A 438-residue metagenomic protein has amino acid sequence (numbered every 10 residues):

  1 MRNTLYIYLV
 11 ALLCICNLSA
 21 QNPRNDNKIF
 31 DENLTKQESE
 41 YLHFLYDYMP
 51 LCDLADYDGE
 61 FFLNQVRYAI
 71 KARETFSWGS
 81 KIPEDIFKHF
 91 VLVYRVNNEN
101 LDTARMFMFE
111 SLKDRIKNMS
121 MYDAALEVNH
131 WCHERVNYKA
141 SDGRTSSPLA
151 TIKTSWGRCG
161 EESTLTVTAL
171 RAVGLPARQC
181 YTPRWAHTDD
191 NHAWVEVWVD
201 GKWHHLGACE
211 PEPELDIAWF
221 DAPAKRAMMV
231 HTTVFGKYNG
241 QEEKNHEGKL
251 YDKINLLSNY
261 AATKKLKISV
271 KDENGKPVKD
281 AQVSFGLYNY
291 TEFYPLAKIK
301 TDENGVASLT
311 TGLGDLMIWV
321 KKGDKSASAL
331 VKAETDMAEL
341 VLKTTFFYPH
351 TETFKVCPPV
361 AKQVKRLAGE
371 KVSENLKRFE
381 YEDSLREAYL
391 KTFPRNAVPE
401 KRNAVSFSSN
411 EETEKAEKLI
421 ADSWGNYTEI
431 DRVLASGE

Functional and structural regions predicted by a protein language model:
M1-P23: Bacterial Sec-dependent N-terminal signal peptides
Y6-I7, N191, A262-K264: Residues at beta-strand starts and edge strands
C14-C16, C52, C132, C159 (+4 more regions): Generic recognition of cysteine residues
C16, N191, K279: Residue-level signal for beta-strand positions within conserved beta-sheet cores that form or flank
A20-A125, A172, V199-W203, A224-E438: N-terminal accessory/pre-domain segments preceding catalytic cores
E110-M119, A124-H130, K139-L149, T154-H246: Hydrophobic/aromatic-rich core segments of domains that either
